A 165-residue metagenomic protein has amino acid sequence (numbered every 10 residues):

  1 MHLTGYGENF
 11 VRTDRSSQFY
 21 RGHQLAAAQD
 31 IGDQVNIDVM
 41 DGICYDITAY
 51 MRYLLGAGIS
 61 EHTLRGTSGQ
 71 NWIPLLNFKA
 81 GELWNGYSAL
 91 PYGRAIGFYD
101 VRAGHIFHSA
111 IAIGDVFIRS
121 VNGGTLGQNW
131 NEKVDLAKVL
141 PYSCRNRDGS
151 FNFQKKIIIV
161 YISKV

Functional and structural regions predicted by a protein language model:
M1-N71: N-terminal capping segments
T4, N9-Y20, I106-V165: Active-site or metal-binding loop neighborhoods of secreted/extracellular toxin and effector enzymes
A27-A28, A80, K138: Amphipathic alpha-helical interaction segments
C44, A95-G97, C144: Generic recognition of cysteine residues
M51-L54, P91-R94, Y99, I157-I162: Extended low-polarity, hydrophobic cluster-rich segments
S60-V134: ...with weaker cross-activation on analogous glycine-rich loops/strands in unrelated enzymes
